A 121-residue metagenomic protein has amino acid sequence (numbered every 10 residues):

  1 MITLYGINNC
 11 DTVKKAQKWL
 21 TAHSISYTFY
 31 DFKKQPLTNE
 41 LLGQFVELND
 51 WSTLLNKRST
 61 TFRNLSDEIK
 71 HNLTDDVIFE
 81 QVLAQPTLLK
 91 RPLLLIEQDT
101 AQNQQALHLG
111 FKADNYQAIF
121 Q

Functional and structural regions predicted by a protein language model:
M1-H23, Y27-F32: Local sequence-structure signature of Cys/Sec-based thiol-disulfide redox active-site neighborhoods
Q35-Q121: Thiol/selenol-based redox catalytic cores and closely related redox-interacting motifs
